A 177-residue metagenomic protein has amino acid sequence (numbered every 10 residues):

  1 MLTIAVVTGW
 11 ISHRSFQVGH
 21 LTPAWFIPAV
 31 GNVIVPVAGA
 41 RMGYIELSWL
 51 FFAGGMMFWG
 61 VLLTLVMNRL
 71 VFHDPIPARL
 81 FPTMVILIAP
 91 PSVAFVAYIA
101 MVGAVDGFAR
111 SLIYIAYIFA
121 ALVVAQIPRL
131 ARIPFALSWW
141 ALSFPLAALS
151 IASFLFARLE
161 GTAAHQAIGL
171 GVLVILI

Functional and structural regions predicted by a protein language model:
M1, E46-W59, G107-I118, V172-L176: Structural signature of hydrophobic alpha-helical transmembrane segments
M1-G55: Membrane-interface helix-loop-helix junctions at boundaries between adjacent transmembrane segments
I4-Q17, L63-A78, V123-F135: C-terminal ends of transmembrane helices
V33-I45, P91-A104, A148-A163: Hydrophobic alpha-helical transmembrane segments in multi-pass integral membrane proteins
F51-G54, A78-V85, G103-Y117, I133-W139: A loop-to-helix transmembrane entry motif
F72-I76, T83-G107, I127: Membrane-helix boundary elements
I86-A94, I115-A121, L142-F154: Hydrophobic membrane-spanning alpha-helices of multi-pass integral membrane proteins
V105, F135-L137, G161-L176: Membrane-interface transmembrane-helix boundary segments in multi-pass integral membrane proteins
